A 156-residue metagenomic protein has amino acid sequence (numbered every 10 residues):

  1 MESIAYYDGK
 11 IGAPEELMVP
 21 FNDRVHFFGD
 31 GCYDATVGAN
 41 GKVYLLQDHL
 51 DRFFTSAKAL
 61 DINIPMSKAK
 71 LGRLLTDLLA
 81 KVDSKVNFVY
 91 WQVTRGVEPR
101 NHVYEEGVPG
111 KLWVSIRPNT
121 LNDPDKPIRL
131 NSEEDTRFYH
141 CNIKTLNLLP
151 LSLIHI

Functional and structural regions predicted by a protein language model:
M1-A80, H102-I154: Helix-start/capping segments and mature chain N-termini
S84-Q92: Ordered, amphipathic secondary-structure segments that act as subunit-interaction surfaces in large macromolecular
Q92-T94, S115: Short beta-strand segments
G96-H102: Low-complexity, Lys/Gly-biased intrinsically disordered segments
